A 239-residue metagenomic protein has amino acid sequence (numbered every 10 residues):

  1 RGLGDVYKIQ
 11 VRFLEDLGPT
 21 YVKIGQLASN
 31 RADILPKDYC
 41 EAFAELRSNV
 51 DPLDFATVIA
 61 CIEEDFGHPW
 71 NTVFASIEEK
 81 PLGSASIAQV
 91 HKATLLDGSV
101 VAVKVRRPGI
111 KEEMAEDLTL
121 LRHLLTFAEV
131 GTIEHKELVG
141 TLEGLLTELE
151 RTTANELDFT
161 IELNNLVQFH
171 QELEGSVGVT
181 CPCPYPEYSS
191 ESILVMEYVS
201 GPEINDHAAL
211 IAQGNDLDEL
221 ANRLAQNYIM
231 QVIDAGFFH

Functional and structural regions predicted by a protein language model:
R1, D5-Q231, G236: Broad phosphate/nucleotide-binding scaffolds in NTP-utilizing and phosphate-metabolizing enzymes
